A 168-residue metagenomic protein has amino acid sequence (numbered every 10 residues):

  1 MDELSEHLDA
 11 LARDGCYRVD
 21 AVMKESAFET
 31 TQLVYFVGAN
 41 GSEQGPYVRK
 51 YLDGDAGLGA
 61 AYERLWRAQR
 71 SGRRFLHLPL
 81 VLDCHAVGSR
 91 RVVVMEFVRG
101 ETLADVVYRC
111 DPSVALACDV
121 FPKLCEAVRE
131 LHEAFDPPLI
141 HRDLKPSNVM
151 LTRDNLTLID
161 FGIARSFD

Functional and structural regions predicted by a protein language model:
T30-Y62: ATP-binding glycine-rich loop module of kinase domains
R73-D83: Conserved HxN/HPN-centered segment at the entrance to the catalytic loop of eukaryotic protein kinase-like domains
G88-T102: Conserved short submotifs of the Hanks-type protein kinase catalytic core that shape the nucleotide-binding pocket
L103-P112: AlphaC helix of the protein kinase catalytic domain
E126-L139: Protein kinase catalytic-loop region centered on the HRD/HxD motif
N148-L158: Conserved protein kinase catalytic/activation segment
